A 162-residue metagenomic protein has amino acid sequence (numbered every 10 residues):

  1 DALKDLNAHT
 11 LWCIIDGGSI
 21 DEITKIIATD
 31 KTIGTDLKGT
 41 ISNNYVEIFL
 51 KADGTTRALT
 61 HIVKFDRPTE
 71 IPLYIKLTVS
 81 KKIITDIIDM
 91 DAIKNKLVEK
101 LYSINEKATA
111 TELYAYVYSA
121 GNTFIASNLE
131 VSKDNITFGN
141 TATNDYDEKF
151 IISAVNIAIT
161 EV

Functional and structural regions predicted by a protein language model:
D1-T109, E161: Carbohydrate-recognition loop of C-type lectin domains
I62, D66, I84-V162: An aromatic-glycine-centered, glycine-rich loop/turn in mixed alpha/beta architecture
